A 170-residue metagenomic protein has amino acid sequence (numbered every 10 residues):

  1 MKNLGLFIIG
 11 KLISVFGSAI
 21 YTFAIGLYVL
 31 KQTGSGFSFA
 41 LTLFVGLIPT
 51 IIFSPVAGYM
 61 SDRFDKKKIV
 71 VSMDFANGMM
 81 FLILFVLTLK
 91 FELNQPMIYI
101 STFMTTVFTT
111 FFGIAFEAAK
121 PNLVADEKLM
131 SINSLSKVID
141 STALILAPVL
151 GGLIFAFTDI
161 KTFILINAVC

Functional and structural regions predicted by a protein language model:
M1, Q32-T33, R63, E92 (+2 more regions): Helix-loop interface residues and adjacent transmembrane-helix termini in multi-pass membrane transporters, primarily
L6-T22, G46-S61, D65-M80, M97-F155 (+1 more regions): Substrate-agnostic recognition of the 12-TM MFS/MFS-like secondary transporter fold
I20-F37: Short amphipathic helix-loop junctions that connect adjacent transmembrane helices in Major Facilitator Superfamily/SLC
Y21, L30, I83-T88, T105: MFS-fold secondary transporters
S35-V45: Loop-to-transmembrane helix entry
G36, L93-I98: Juxtamembrane helix-entry segments on the extracytoplasmic side of multipass membrane proteins
F75-E92: C-terminal ends and interior cores of transmembrane alpha-helices in multi-pass membrane transporters/permeases
T162-C170: Symmetry-related core transmembrane helices of the 12-TM Major Facilitator Superfamily/SLC fold
